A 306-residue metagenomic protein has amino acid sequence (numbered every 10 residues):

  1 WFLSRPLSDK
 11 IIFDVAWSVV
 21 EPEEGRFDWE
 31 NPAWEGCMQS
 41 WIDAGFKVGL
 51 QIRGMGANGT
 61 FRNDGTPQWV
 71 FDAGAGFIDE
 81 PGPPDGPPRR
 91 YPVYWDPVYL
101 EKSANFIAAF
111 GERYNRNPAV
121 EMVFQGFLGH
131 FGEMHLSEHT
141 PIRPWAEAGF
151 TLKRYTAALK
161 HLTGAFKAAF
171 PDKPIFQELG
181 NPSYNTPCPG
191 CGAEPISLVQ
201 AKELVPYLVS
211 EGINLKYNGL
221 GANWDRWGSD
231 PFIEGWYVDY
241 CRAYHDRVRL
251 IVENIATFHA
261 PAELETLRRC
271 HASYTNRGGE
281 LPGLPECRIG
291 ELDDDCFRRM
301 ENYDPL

Functional and structural regions predicted by a protein language model:
F2-P84, K102, G111-R113, P144 (+2 more regions): Aromatic-lined substrate-binding rim segments of carbohydrate-active enzymes
F13-V15, L50-G54, F124-F127, Q177-N181 (+1 more regions): A cross-domain feature marking catalytic cores of carbohydrate-active enzymes and several ubiquitous metabolic/repair
R26-C37, L100-A109, F150-A165, G190-V205 (+3 more regions): Well-ordered, non-membrane alpha-helical segments in soluble/globular domains
D43, E112-R116, A168, A272 (+2 more regions): Secondary-structure boundary motif
V48-G49, R53-A57, E203-L306: Substrate-binding cleft of secreted/luminal carbohydrate-active enzymes
G76-W145, G180: Active-site groove signature of glycoside hydrolases
G129-P141, L162-T163, A168-A243: Substrate-binding cleft/loops of secretory-pathway carbohydrate-active enzymes
